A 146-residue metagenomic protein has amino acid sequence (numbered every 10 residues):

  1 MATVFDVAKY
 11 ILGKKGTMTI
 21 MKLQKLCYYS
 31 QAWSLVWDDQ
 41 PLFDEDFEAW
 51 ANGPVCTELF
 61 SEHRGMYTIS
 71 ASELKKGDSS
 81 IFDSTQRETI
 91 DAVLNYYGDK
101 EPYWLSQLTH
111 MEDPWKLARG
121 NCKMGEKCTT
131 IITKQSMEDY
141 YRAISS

Functional and structural regions predicted by a protein language model:
M1-S146: Domain-edge interaction signal
